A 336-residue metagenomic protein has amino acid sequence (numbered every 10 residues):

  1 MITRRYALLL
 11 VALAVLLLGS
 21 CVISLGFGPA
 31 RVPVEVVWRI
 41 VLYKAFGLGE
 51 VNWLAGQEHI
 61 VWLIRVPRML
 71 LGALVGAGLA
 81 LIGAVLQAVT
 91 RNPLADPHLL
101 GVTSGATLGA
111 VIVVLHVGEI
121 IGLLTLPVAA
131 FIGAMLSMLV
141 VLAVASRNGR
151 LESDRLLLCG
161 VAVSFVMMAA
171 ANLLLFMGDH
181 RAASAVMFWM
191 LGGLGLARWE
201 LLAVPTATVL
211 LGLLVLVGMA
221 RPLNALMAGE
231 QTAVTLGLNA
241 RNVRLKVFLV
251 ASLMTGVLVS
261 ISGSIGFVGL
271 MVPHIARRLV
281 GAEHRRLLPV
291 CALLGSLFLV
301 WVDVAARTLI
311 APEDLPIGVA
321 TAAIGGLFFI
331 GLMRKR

Functional and structural regions predicted by a protein language model:
M1-R336: Alpha-helical transmembrane segments in inner-membrane proteins
